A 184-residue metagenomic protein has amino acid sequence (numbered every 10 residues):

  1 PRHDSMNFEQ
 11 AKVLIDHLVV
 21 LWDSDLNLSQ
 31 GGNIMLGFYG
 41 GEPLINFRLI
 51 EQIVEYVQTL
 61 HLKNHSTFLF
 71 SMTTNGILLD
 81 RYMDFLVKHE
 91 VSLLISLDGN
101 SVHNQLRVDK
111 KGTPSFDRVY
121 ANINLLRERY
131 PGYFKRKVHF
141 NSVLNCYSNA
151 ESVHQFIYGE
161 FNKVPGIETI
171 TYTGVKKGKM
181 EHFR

Functional and structural regions predicted by a protein language model:
P1-R81: Conserved alpha-helical substructure of the radical SAM core
G32, S66-F68, H89, Y133-R136: A short helix-to-beta-strand connector/capping loop
I34-L36, F70-M72, L93-I95, R136-S142 (+1 more regions): Hydrophobic faces of well-ordered beta-strands that scaffold small-molecule active sites in alpha/beta enzyme cores
P43-I45, G76-D80, S92-T113, T171-G178: Conserved radical SAM core fold
Q52, R81-F85, S152-F156: A short acidic, amphipathic alpha-helical/loop segment
I53-Y56, K88-E90, K110-T113, I157: Glycine-rich, phosphate-binding/catalytic loops in enzymes
V87-L93, E160-V164: Glycine-enriched alpha-helix->loop->beta-strand junction motifs that scaffold or abut catalytic
L106-R184: Radical SAM enzyme [4Fe-4S]-AdoMet core and its adjacent flexible, acidic and glycine-rich loops/tails across
